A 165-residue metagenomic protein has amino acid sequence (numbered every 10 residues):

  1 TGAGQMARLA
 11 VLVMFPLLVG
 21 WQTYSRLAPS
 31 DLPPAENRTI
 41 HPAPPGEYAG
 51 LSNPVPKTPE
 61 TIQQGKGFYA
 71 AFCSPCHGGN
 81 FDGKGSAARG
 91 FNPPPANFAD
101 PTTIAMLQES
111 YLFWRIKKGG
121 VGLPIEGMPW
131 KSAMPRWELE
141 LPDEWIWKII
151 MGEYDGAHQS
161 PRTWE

Functional and structural regions predicted by a protein language model:
G2-A10: Bacterial N-terminal signal peptides that target proteins for export
A10-L18: Bacterial N-terminal signal peptides
A28-S30, P34, R89, P93-A96 (+2 more regions): Axial heme c-ligation environment in periplasmic c-type cytochrome domains
A35-F68, T163-E165: Electrostatic cytochrome c docking/interface patches
T58-D82, L112-W114, I149, E165: Sequence/structural segment immediately N-terminal to covalent heme-attachment motifs in c-type and related
K66, N80-F113, W137-L141: Gly/Gly-Pro-rich "capping" loops immediately C-terminal to redox-active cysteine motifs in periplasmic/lumenal
D82-K84, G122-E126, D155-W164: Inter-heme linker and motif-flanking segments adjacent to c-type heme-binding CXXCH motifs in c-type cytochromes
